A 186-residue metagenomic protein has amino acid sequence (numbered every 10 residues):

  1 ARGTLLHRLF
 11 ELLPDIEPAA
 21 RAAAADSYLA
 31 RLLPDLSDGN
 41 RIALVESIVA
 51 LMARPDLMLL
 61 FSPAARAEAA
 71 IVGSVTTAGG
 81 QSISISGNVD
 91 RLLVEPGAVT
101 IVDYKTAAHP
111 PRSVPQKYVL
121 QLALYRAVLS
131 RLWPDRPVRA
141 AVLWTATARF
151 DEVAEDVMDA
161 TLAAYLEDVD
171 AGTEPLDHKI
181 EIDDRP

Functional and structural regions predicted by a protein language model:
A1-A78, R149-D151, I180-R185: A non-catalytic, helix-rich entry segment at domain boundaries
R2-L6, G73-A123, A127, L132: Non-catalytic protein-protein interaction segments used by genome-maintenance enzymes to assemble and couple activities
F10, K105-A108, W144, V157: A short beta-strand motif that forms part of the nucleic acid-binding face of small beta-barrel RNA-binding folds
A22, K117-Q121, D159: Glycine-rich, phosphate-binding/catalytic loops in enzymes
I48, R112-P115, R126-P186: Metal-dependent nuclease catalytic regions and adjoining charged, substrate-binding loops involved in nucleic-acid end
P63, G97-A98, R136: Short coil/turn segments at beta-strand junctions that form active-site/ligand-binding loops
E68, S86, A141: General small-molecule cofactor/ligand-binding pocket signal
